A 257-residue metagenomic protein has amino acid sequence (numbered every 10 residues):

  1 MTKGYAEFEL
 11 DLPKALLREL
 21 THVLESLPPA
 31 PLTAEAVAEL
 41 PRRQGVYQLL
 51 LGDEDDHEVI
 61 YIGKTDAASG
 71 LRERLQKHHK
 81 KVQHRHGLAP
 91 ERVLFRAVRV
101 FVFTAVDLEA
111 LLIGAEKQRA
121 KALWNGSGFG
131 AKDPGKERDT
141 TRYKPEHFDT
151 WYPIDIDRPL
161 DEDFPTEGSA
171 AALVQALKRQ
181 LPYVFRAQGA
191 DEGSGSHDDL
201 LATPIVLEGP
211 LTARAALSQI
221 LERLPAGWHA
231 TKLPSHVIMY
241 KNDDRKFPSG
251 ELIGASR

Functional and structural regions predicted by a protein language model:
M1-Q44, L51-E58, A67-R257: Boundary/linker segments flanking structured domains
G63: Conserved catalytic cores of phosphodiester-cleaving nucleases, focusing on short active-site segments
